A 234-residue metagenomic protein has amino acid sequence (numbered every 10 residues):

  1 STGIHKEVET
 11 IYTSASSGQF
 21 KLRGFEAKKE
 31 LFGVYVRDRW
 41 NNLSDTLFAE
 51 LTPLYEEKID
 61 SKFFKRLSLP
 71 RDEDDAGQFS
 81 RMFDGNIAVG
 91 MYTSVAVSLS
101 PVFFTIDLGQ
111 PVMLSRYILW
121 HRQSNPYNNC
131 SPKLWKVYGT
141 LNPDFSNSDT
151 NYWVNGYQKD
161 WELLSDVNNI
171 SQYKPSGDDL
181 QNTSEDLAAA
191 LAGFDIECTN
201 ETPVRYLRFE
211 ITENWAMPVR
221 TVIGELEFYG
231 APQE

Functional and structural regions predicted by a protein language model:
T2-A27, W153-V167, D179-S184: Recognizes extended acidic, P/S/T-rich segments that occur within or adjacent to Ig-like beta-sandwich modules
G3-E7, Y12-S14, G18, K28-E30 (+2 more regions): Extended interaction regions within the primary functional domain
L22-L47: Beta-strand-rich modules
R37-D38, E73-Q78, T150-Y152, G156-S165: Noncatalytic linker/hinge segments flanking ATPase motor cores
T46-P111, R122-Q123, Y127, D166-D186 (+2 more regions): Disordered, acidic Ser/Thr/Pro-rich linker "stalks" and the adjacent N-terminal cap of the next globular domain
N86-N155, A190-E234: Aromatic, loop-rich ligand-recognition surfaces of beta-strand-rich domains
